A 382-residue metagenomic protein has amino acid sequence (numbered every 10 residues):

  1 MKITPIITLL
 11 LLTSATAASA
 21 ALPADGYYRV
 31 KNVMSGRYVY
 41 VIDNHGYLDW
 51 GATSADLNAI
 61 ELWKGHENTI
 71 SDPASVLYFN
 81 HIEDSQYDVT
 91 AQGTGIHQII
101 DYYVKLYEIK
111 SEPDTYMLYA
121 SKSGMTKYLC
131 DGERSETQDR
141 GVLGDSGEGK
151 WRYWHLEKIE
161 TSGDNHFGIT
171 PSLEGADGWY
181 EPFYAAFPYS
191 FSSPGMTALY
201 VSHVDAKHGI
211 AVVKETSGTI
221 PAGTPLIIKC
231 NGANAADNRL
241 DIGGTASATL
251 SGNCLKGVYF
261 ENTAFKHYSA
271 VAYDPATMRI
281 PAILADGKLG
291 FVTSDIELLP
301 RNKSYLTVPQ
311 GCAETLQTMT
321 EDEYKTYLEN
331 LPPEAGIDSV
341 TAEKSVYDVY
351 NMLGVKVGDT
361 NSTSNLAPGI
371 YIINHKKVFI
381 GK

Functional and structural regions predicted by a protein language model:
T4-S14, G354: Sec-dependent N-terminal signal peptides
A18-L22, V355: Boundary of Sec targeting at the N-terminus
A21-D164, T245-K256, F260: Lectin-like carbohydrate-binding module/patch detector with strong preference for beta-trefoil
Y28, L226, Y371-I373: A short tyrosine-centered beta-strand micro-motif
D145, T307, I370-N374: Short, exposed beta-strand-loop hairpins at the edges of beta-sheets in extracellular/periplasmic proteins
G147-W151, H155-S192, S217-A335, F379-K382: A short, polar beta-strand/turn micro-motif
H203, N330-K382: C-terminal outer-membrane/trafficking sorting elements
